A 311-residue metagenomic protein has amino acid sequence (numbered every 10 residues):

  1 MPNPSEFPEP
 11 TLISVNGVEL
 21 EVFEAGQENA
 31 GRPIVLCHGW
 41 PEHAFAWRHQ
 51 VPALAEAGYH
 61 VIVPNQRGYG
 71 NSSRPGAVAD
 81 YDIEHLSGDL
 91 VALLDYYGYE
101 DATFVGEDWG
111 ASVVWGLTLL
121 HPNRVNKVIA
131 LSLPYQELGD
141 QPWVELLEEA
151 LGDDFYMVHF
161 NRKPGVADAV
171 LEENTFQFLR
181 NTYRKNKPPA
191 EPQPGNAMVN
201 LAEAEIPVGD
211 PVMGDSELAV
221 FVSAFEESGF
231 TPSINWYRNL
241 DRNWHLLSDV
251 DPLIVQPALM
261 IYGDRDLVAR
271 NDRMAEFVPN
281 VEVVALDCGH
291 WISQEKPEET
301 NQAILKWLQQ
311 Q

Functional and structural regions predicted by a protein language model:
P2-E9, E19-L20, G26-E28, P33 (+3 more regions): Flexible "cap/lid" subdomain of the alpha/beta-hydrolase fold that forms the substrate-access gate
P10-L12, V61-V63, M260, V283-A285: Conserved beta-strand scaffold positions in the cores of enzyme catalytic domains, especially in NTP/NDP-utilizing
E21-S73, L93: Conserved HGGG/HGGXW glycine-rich cap/lid loop of the alpha/beta-hydrolase fold
G39, D82, E295-K296: Active-site helix-initiating loop/hinge in glycosyltransferases
Q66, L133, C288: Active-site loop/turn elements of alpha/beta-hydrolase fold enzymes, especially the short glycine-/histidine-rich
V281-Q311: Catalytic active-site module of serine/aspartate enzymes centered on a nucleophile-bearing elbow/loop
